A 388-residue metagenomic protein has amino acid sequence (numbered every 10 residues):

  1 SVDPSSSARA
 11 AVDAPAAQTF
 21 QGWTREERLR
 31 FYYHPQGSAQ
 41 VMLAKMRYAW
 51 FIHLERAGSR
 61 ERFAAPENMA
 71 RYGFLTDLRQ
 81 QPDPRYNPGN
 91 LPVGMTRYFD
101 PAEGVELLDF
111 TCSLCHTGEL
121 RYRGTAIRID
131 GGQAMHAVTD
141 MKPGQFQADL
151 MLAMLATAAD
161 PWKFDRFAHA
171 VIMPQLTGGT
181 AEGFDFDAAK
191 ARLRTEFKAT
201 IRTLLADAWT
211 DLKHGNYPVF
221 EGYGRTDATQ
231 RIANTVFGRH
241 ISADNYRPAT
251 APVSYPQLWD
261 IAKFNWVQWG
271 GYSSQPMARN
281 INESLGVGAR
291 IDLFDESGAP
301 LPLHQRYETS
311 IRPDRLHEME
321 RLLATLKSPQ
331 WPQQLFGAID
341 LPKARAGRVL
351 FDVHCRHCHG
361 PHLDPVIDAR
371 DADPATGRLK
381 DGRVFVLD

Functional and structural regions predicted by a protein language model:
S1-F31: Intrinsically disordered, low-structural-confidence terminal and linker regions
G22, L29-R30, S38-V41, W50 (+2 more regions): Extracytoplasmic redox metalloprotein regions
L91-E103, A324-L350, G360-D373, G377-F385: Electrostatic cytochrome c docking/interface patches
D109-E119, L258, M319, G347-H362: The canonical Cys-X-X-Cys-His
F110, G224, T250-V253, D314 (+3 more regions): Generic recognition of stable, solvent-exposed alpha-helical segments in well-folded globular domains
C115, L120-R121, T125-M135, C355-L379: Internal hydrophobic scaffold segments of catalytic domains
D260-F264, I311-P329: Glycine-rich, acidic and aromatic/proline-enriched surface loops and short helix-turn segments that act as binding
